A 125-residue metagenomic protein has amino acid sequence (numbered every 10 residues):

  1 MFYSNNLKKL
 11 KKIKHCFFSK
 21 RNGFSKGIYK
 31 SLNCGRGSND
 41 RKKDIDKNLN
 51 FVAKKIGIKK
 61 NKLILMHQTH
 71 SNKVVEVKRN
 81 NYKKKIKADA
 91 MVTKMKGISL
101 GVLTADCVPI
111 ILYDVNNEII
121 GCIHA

Functional and structural regions predicted by a protein language model:
M1-A125: Active-site microenvironment for binding and transforming phosphate-containing groups
